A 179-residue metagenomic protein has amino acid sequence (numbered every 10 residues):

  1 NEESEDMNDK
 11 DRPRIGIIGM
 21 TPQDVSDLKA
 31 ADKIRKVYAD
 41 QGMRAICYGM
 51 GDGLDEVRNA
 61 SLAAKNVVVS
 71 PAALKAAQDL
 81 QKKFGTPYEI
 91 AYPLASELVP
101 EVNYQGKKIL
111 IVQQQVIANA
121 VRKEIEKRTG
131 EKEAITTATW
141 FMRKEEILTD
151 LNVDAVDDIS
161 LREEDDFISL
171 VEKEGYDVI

Functional and structural regions predicted by a protein language model:
N1-I179: An N-terminal assembly and electron-transfer interface module characteristic of large anaerobic redox and radical
